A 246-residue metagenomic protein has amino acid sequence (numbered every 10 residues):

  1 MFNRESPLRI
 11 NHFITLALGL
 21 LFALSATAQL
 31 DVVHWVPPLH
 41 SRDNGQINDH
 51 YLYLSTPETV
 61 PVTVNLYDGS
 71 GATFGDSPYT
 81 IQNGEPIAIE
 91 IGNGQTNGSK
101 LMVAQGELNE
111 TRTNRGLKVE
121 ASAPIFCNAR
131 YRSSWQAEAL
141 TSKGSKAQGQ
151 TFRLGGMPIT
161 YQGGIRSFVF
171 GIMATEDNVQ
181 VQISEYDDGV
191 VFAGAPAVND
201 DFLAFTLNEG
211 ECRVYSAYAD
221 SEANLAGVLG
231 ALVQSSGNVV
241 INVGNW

Functional and structural regions predicted by a protein language model:
M1-N11: N-terminal secretory signal peptides that target proteins for export/translocation
L8, S25-T27: Extreme N-terminus of proteins, especially the signal/transit-peptide cleavage junction and the first residues
I14-S25: Bacterial N-terminal signal peptides
Q29-W246: Conserved functional hotspot residues at active sites or interaction interfaces
